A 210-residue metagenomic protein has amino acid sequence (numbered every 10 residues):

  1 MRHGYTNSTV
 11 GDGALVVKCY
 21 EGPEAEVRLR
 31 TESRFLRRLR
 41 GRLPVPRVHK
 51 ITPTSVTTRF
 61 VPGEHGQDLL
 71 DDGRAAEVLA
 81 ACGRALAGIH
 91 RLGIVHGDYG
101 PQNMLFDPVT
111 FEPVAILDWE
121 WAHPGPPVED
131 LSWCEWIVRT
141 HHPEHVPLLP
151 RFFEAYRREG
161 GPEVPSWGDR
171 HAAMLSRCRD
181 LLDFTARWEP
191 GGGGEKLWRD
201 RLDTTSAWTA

Functional and structural regions predicted by a protein language model:
R2-R30, R37: ATP-binding glycine-rich loop module of kinase domains
N7-G11, A87-E129: Active-site acidic catalytic loop and adjacent metal/ATP-binding pocket of ATP-dependent phosphoryl transfer enzymes
G11-D12, C19, K50, F60 (+1 more regions): Conserved hydrophobic "DFG−1" position in protein kinase catalytic cores
L39-L43, G66-Q102: Conserved kinase catalytic-core helix
R40-T52: Conserved HxN/HPN-centered segment at the entrance to the catalytic loop of eukaryotic protein kinase-like domains
P53-H65: Conserved short submotifs of the Hanks-type protein kinase catalytic core that shape the nucleotide-binding pocket
D130-G161, R177-P190: Active-site activation/catalytic loop segments of kinase-like enzymes and analogous catalytic loops in related
P147, L181-A210: ATP/Mg2+ or Mg2+-diphosphate-binding catalytic cores that bind nucleotide phosphates or diphosphates via glycine-rich
